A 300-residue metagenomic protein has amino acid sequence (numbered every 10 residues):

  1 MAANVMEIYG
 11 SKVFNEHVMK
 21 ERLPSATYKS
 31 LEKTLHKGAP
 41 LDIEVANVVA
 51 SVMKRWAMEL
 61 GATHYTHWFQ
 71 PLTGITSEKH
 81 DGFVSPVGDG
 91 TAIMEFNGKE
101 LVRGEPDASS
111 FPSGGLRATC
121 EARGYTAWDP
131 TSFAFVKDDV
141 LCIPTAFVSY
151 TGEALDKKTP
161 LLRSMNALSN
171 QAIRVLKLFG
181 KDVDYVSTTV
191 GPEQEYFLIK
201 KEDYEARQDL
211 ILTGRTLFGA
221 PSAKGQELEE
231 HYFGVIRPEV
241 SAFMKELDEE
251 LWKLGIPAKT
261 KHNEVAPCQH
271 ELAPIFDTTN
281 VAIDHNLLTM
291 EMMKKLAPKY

Functional and structural regions predicted by a protein language model:
N4-K12, H17-G98, R103-A118: Histidine/acidic residue-rich metal-binding segments in metalloenzymes
A122-Y300: Glycine-rich, acidic/polar active-site loops that bind/position phosphate-bearing ligands
